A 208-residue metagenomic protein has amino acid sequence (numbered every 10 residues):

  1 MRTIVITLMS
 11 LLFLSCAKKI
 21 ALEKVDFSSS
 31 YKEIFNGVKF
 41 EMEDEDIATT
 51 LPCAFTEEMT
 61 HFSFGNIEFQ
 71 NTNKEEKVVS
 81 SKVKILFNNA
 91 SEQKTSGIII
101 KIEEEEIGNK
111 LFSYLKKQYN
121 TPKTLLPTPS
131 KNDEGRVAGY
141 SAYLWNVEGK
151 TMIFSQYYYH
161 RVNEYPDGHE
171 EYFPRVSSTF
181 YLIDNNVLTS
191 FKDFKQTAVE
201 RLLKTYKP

Functional and structural regions predicted by a protein language model:
M1-T7: Sec-dependent signal peptide recognition, specifically the positively charged N-region followed immediately by
R2, K18-K19: Polybasic, lysine/arginine-rich low-complexity segments
L8, K77, A90-E92, V137 (+1 more regions): A generic structural signal for short, solvent-exposed coil/turn residues that cap or connect secondary-structure
L14-S15: C-terminal motif of bacterial Sec signal peptides marking the signal peptidase cleavage site
I20-H61, I99-P208: Non-cytosolic coordination micro-motifs
F40-K94: Short N-terminal edge-element motif at the start of the domain
